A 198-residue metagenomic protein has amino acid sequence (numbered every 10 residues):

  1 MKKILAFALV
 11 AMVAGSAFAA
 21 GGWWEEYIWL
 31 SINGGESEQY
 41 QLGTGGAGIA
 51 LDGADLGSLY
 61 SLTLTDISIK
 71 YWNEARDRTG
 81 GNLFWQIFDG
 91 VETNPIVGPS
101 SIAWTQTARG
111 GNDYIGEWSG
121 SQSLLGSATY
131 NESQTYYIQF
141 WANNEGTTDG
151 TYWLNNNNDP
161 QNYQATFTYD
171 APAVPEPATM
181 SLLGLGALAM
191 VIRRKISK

Functional and structural regions predicted by a protein language model:
V13-A20: Sec/Tat signal peptide C-region and signal peptidase I cleavage site
A20-L62: Short, compositionally biased P/S/T/A/G/V-rich stretches that sit at domain boundaries
I28, R76-V97: Extended low-complexity, serine/threonine- and proline-enriched intrinsically disordered segments
L64-R76: Short amphipathic, basic-aromatic surface patches that mediate peripheral association with negatively charged
T107-L124: Aromatic sugar-binding surface patches on proteins that engage polysaccharides or sugar-phosphate polymers
Y130-T147: Internal, hydrophobic beta-strand segments that form the core of beta-sheet-rich folds
G150-A173: Short beta-strand elements
P175-R193: A short, hydrophobic C-terminal helix/tail in secreted or cell-surface proteins
